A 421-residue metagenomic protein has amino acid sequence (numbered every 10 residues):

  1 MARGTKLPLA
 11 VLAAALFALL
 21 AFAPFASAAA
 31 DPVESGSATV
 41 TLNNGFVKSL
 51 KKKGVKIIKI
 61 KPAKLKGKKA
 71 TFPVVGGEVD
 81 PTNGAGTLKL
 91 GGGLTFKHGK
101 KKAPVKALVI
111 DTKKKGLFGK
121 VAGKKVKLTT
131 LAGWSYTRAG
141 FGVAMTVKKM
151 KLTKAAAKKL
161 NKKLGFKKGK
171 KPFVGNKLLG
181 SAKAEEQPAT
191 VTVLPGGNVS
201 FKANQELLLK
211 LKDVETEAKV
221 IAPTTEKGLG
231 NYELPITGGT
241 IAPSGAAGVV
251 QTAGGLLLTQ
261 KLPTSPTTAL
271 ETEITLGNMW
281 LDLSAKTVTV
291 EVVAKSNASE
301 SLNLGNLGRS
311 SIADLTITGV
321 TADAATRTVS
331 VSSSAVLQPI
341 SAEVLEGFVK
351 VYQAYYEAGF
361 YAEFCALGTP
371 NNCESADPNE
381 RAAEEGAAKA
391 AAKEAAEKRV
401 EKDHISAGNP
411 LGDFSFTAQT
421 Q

Functional and structural regions predicted by a protein language model:
M1-L12: Bacterial N-terminal signal peptides that target proteins for export
L12-A18: Hydrophobic helical h-region of N-terminal Sec-dependent signal peptides in bacterial secretory/periplasmic proteins
A18-S27: C-terminal segment of classical bacterial N-terminal signal peptides
A29-A85, K149-V249, T369-N371, E385-K389 (+1 more regions): N-terminal segment immediately downstream of the Sec signal-peptide cleavage site in secreted/extracellular proteins
I57-L131, I221-I317: Predominantly extracellular/secreted and cell-surface proteins with exposed, flexible low-complexity segments
A122, V126-A157, S299-A354: Extended amphipathic ligand-handling, pore-lining, and cofactor/metal-binding catalytic surfaces
I340-A395: Mixed-charge, low-complexity intrinsically disordered segments
